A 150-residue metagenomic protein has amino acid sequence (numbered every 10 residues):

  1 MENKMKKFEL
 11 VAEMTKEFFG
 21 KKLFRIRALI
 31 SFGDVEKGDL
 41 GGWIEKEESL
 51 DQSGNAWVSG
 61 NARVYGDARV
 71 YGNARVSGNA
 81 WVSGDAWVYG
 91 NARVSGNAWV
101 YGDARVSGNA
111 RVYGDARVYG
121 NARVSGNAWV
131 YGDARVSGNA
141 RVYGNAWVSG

Functional and structural regions predicted by a protein language model:
M1-S53: Terminal amphipathic alpha-helical/low-complexity segments used for targeting or macromolecular assembly
N55-G150: Thr-biased low-complexity repeat/linker tracts and other Thr-enriched repetitive architectures
